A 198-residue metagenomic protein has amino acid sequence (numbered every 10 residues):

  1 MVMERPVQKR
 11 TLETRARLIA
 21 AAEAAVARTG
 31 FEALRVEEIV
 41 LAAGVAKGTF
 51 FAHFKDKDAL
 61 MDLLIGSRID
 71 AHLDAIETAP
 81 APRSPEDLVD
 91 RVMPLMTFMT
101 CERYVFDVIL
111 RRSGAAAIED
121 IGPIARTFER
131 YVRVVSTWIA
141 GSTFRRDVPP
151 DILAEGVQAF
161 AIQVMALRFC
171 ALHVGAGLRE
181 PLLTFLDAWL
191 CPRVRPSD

Functional and structural regions predicted by a protein language model:
M1-T29, A33-A42, A59: Basic, helix-initiating cap at the start of DNA-binding domains
M1-V2, T97, R133-G141, A166 (+1 more regions): C-terminal peripheral helix-coil segments that are non-catalytic and often amphipathic
V2, R28, L64-R91, E129 (+1 more regions): Amphipathic alpha-helical linker/stalk segments
G44-F54: Short hydrophobic/aromatic patch on the recognition helix
L63, E77-C101, L153-V157, R179: Hydrophobic alpha-helical connector segments
D70, D90, A116-T143, V148-A159 (+2 more regions): Amphipathic alpha-helical packing segments from all-alpha helical-bundle domains
T97-I118, R133, A166-C170: Amphipathic alpha-helical segments used for helix-helix packing
